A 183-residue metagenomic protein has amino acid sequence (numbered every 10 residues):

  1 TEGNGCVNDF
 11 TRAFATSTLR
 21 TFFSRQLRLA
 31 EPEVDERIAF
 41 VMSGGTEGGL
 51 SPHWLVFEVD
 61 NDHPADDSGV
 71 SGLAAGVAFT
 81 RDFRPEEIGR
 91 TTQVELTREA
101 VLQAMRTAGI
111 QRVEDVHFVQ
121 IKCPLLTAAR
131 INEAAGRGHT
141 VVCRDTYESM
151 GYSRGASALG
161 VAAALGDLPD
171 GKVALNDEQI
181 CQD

Functional and structural regions predicted by a protein language model:
T1-D183: Terminal domain-initiation and capping elements
